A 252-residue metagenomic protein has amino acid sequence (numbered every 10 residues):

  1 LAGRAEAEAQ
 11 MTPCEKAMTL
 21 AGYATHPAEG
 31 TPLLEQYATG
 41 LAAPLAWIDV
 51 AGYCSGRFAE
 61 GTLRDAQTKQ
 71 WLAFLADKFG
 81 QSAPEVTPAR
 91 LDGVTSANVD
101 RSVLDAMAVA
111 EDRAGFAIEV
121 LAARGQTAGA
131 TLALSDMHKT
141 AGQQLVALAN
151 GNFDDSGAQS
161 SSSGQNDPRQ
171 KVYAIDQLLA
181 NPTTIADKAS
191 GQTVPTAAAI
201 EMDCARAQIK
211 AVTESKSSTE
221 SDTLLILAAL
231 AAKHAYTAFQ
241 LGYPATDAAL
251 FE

Functional and structural regions predicted by a protein language model:
L1-E252: All-alpha RGS (Regulator of G-protein Signaling) helical domain and cognate RGS-like helical scaffolds
